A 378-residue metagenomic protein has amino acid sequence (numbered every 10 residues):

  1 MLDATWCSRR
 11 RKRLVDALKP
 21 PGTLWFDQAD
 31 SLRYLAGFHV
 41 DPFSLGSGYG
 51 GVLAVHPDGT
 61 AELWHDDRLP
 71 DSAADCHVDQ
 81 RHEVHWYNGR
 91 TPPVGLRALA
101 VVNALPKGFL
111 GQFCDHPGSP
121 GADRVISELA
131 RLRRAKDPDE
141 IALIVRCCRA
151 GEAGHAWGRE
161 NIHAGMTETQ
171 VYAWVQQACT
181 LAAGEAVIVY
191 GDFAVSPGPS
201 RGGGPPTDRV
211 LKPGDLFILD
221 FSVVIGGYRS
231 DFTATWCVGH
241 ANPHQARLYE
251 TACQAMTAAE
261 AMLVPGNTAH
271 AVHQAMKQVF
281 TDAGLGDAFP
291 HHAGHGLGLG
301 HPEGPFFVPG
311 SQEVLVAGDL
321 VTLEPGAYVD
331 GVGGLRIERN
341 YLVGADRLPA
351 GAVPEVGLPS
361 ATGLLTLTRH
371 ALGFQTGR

Functional and structural regions predicted by a protein language model:
M1-R378: Active-site neighborhoods and metal-handling regions in enzymes and metal-associated proteins
